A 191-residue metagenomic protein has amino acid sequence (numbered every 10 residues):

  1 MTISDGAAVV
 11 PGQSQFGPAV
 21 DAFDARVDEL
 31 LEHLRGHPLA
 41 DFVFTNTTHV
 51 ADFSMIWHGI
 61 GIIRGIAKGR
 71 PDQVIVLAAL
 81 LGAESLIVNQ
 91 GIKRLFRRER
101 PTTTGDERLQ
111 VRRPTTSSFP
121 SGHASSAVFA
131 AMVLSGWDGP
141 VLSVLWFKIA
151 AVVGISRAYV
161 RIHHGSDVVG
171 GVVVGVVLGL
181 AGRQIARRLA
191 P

Functional and structural regions predicted by a protein language model:
M1-H58, N89-T116: N-terminal transmembrane-helix/juxtamembrane module of multi-pass inner/ER membrane proteins
L34, I66, R70, Q90 (+3 more regions): Membrane-interface elements of multi-pass transporters and channels
L39-A40, R70-V74, T102, D138-V144 (+1 more regions): Membrane-helix interface segments
S54, H58, A78-G82, L86 (+2 more regions): Alpha-helical transmembrane spans of integral membrane proteins, capturing the lipid-embedded, hydrophobic core of TM
I63, A83, I87, G91-I92 (+2 more regions): Alpha-helical membrane-inserting segments
I63-S85: Interfacial segments of alpha-helical transmembrane regions
A79-K93, V144-R157: Small-polar-interrupted transmembrane alpha-helices in polytopic inner-membrane proteins
D106-P191: Membrane-embedded catalytic cores of phosphoryl/pyrophosphoryl-handling enzymes
